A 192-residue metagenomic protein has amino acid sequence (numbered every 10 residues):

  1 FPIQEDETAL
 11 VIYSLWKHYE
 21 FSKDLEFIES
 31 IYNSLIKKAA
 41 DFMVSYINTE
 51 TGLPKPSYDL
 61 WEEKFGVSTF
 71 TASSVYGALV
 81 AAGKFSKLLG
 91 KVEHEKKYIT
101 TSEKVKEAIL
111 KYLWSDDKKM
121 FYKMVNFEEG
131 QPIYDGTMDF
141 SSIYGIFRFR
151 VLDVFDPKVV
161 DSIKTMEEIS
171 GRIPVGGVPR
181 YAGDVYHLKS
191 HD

Functional and structural regions predicted by a protein language model:
F1, S68-S73, L88, E95-D192: Extended ligand-binding clefts on enzyme/binding-domain cores
F1, T49-V67, E128: Acidic/His metal-coordination segments adjacent to aromatic residues that form catalytic metal sites in metalloenzymes
F1-I47, A72, Y76: Aromatic-rich carbohydrate-recognition surfaces in CAZymes
D6, D24, D41, D59-E62 (+3 more regions): Acidic side chains
L10-F27, S74-V92, Y144-F155: Well-ordered alpha-helical scaffold segments within catalytic/enzyme domains
I28, P54-K55, D59-E62, S115 (+2 more regions): Generic, ordered loop/turn and secondary-structure boundary motif
S45-S57, K111-D116: C-terminal ends of transmembrane alpha-helices and the immediately adjacent extracellular/lumenal or cytosolic loop
